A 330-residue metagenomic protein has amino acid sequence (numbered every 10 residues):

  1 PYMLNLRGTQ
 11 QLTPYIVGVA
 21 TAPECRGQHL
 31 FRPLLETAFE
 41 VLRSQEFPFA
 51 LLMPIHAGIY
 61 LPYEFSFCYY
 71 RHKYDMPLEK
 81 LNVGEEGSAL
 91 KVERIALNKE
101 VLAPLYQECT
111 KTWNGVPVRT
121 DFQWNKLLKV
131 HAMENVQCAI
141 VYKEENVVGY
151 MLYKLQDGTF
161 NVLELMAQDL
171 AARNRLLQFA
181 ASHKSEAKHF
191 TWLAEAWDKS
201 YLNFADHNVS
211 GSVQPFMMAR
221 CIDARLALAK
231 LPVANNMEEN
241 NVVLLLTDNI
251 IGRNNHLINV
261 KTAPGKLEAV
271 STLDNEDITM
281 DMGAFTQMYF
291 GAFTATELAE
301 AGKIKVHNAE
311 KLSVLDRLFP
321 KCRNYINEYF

Functional and structural regions predicted by a protein language model:
P1-G18, A22, Y69-H72, L78-N82 (+2 more regions): Conserved acyl-donor/pantetheine-binding loop and adjacent beta-alpha core of acyl/acetyltransferases and related
L6, A89-F330: Intrinsically disordered, low-complexity, positively biased terminal segments
Q11-P23, D157-Q168: Conserved acetyl-CoA binding element of GNAT-fold acetyltransferases
G18-T21, R26-E40, L170-A181: Conserved acetyl-CoA-binding loop-helix of GNAT-fold acetyltransferases
L35, F39-P54, S185-A196: Conserved GNAT acetyl-CoA-binding A-motif
S44-P48, P54-H72, W197-Q214: Conserved active-site alpha-helix within GNAT-family acetyltransferase domains
D75-A89, L231: Surface-exposed, non-catalytic interaction/assembly patches
